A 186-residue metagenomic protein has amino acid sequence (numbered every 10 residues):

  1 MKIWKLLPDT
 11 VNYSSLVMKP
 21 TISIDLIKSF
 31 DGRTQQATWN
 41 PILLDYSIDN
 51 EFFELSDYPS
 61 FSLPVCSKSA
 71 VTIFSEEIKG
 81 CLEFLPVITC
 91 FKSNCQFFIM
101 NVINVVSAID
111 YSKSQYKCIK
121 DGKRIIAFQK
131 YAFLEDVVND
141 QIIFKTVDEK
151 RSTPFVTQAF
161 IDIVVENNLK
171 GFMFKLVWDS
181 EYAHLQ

Functional and structural regions predicted by a protein language model:
M1-T72, E76-Q186: Phosphate/anion-contacting hairpin/loop surfaces
